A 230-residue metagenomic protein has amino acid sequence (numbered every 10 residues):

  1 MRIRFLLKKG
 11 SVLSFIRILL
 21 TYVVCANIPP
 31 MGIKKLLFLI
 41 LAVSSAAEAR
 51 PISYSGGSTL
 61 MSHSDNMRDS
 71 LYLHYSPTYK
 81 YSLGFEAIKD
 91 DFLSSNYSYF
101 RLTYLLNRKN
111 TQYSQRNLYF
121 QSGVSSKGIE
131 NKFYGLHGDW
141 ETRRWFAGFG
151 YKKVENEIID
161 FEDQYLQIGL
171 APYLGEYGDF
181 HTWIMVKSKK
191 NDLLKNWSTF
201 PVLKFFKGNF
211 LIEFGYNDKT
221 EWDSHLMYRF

Functional and structural regions predicted by a protein language model:
M1-I52: Cleavable N-terminal export/targeting peptides
R50-V186, S198, V202-F230: Transmembrane beta-barrel domains of bacterial outer-membrane proteins
K190: Short beta-strand-loop-alpha-helix junction that forms the active-site gateway of nucleic-acid-processing nucleases
